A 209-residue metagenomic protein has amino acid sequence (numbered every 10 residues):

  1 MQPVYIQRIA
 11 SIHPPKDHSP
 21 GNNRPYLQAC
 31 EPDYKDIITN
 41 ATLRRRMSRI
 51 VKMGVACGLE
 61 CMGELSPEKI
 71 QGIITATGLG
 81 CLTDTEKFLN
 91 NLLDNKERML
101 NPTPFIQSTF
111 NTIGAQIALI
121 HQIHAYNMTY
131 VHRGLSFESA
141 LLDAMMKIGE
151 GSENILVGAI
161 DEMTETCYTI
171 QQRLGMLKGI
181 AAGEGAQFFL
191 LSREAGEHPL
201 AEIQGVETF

Functional and structural regions predicted by a protein language model:
M1-E138, M146-S152, I160-F209: Conserved "HGTGT" condensation-loop signature of ketosynthase/thiolase-family condensing enzymes that catalyze
L141: Short-chain dehydrogenase/reductase
